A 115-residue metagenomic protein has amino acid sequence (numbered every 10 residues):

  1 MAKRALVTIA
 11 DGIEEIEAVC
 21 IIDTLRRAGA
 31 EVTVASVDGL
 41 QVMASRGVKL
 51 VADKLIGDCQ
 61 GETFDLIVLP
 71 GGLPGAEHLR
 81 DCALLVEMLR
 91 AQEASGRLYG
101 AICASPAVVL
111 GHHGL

Functional and structural regions predicted by a protein language model:
M1-Y99, A107-G114: Extended, subdomain-level signal for the structured scaffold at the beginning of enzyme domains
C103: Catalytic nucleophile serine of serine hydrolases, specifically the conserved "nucleophile elbow" pentapeptide
